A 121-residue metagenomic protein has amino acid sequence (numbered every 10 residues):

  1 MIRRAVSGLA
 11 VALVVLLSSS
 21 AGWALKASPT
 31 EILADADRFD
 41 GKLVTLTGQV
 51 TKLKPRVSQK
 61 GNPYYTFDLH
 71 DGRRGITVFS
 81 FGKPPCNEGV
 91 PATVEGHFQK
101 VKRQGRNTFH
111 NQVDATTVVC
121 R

Functional and structural regions predicted by a protein language model:
M1-A10: Bacterial N-terminal signal peptides that target proteins for export
A10-A12, G72: Intrinsic low-complexity, intrinsically disordered segments enriched in polar/basic residues
L13-A21: Hydrophobic core
S20-R121: OB-fold and OB-like single-stranded nucleic-acid-recognition modules and their adjacent interaction interfaces
